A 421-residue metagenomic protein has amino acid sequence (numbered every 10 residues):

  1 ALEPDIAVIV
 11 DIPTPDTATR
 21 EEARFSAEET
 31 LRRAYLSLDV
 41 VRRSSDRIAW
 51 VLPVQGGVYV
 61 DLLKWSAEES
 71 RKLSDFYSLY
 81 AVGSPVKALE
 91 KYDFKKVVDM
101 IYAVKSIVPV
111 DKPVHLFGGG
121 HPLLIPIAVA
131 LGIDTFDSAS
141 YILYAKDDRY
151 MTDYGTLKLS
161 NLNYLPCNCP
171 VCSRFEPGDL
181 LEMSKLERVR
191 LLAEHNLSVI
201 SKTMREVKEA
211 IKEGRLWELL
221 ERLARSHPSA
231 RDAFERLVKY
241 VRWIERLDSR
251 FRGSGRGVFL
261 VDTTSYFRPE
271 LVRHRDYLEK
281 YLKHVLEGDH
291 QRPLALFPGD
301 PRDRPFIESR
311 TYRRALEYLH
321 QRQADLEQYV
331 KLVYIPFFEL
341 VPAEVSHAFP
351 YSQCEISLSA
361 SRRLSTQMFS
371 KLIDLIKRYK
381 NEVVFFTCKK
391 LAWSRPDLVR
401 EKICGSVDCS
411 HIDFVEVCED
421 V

Functional and structural regions predicted by a protein language model:
A1-D75, C354-A360, D397-V399: Active-site entrance/lid segments in N-terminal catalytic domains of soluble metabolic enzymes
L2-P4, R32-S45, S74-L79, S106-P113 (+3 more regions): Structural alpha-beta junctions
D5-V10, V51-P53, A81, H115-G118 (+4 more regions): A structural signal for short, well-ordered beta-strand segments and their strand-loop junctions that often border
D11-T17, V171-N381, F385-G405, C418-V421: C-terminal extensions of enzymes
R20-A27, E90, F94, A193 (+1 more regions): Flexible, glycine- and charge-enriched loops at secondary-structure boundaries
S26, T30-R33, S37, S66 (+3 more regions): Alpha-helical packing segments of well-folded alpha/beta enzyme cores
E28, S44-F175: Glycine-rich phosphate/ribose-binding loops and adjacent secondary-structure elements that form binding surfaces
R32-Y35, E68, Y102, P126 (+3 more regions): A broad, structural surface signal
